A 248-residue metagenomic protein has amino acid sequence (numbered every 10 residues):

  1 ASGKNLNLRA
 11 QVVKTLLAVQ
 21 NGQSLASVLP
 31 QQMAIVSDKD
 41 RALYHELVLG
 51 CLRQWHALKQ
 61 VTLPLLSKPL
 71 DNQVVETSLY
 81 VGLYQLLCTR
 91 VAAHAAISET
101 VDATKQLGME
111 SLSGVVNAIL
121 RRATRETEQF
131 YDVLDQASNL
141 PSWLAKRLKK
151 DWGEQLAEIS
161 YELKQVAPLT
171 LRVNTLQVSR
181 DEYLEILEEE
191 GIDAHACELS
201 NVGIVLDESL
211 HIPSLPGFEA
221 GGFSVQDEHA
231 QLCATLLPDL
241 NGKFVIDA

Functional and structural regions predicted by a protein language model:
A1-S214: Class I Rossmann-like S-adenosyl-L-methionine
L169, Q231, K243: Glycine-centered loop/turn positions within well-structured domains that cap or flank conserved ligand/cofactor-binding
L215-G217, A234-N241: Glycine-rich helix-loop-beta junction characteristic of Rossmann-like nucleotide cofactor-binding loops
G217-V225: Class I SAM-dependent methyltransferase Rossmann-like catalytic core, especially the SAM/SAH-binding loop
V225-L232: A glycine-rich, Thr/Ser-enriched phosphate-binding loop motif common to dinucleotide/cofactor-binding enzymes
N241-A248: Conserved class I S-adenosyl-L-methionine
